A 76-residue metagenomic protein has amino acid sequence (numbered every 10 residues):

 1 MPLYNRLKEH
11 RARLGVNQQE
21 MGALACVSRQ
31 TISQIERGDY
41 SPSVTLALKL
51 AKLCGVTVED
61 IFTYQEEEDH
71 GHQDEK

Functional and structural regions predicted by a protein language model:
N5-L24: Short basic helix-loop element that most often maps to the first helix and adjoining turn of HTH DNA-binding modules
Q19, Q30, E59: Key DNA-contact positions within bacterial/archaeal DNA-binding proteins
V27-Y40: Recognition helix of helix-turn-helix/homeodomain-like DNA-binding domains that insert into the DNA major groove
T45-D60: DNA major-groove recognition helix of helix-turn-helix/homeodomain DNA-binding modules
F62-K76: Short, charged recognition helix plus adjacent turn of helix-turn-helix-like nucleic-acid-binding domains
